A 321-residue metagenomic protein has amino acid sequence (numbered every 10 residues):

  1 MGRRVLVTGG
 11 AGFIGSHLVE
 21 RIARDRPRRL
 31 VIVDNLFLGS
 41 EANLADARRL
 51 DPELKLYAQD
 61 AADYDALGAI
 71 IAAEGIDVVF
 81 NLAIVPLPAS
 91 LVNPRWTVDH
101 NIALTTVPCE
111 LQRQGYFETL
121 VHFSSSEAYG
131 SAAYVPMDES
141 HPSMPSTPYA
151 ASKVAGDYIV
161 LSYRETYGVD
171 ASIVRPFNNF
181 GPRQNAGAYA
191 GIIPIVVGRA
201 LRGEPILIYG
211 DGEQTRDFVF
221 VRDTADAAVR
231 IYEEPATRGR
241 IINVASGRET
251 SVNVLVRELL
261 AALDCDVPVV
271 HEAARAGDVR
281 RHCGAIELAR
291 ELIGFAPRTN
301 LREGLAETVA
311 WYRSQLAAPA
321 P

Functional and structural regions predicted by a protein language model:
M1-N179, E307, Q315: N-terminal Rossmann-like NAD(P)+-binding domain of SDR-like oxidoreductases, especially those catalyzing
L18, A228-Y232, V256-L259, L305-Y312: Hydrophobic "lid"/C-terminal helical patch of Rossmann-like NAD(P)-dependent dehydrogenase/epimerase domains
G39, A62, V92, H100-A103 (+8 more regions): Residue-level signal for the nucleotide or nucleotide-sugar donor/cofactor binding architecture
D51-L54, Y167, I195-I208, A262-E272 (+1 more regions): A short C-terminal helix-loop "cap" of Rossmann-like NAD(P)-dependent dehydrogenase/epimerase domains
V154, N179-P194, E204, Y209 (+5 more regions): Glycine/proline-rich active-site loop of Rossmann-fold NAD(P)-dependent oxidoreductases
A155, I159, Y163, V196 (+2 more regions): Hydrophobic alpha-helix immediately C-terminal to the catalytic Tyr-X-X-X-Lys motif of short-chain
V221, N253-V254, E272-N300, E307: Conserved C-terminal active-site "lid" loop/helix of NAD(P)H-dependent oxidoreductases that clamps the redox cofactor
L301-P321: Amphipathic terminal alpha-helices
